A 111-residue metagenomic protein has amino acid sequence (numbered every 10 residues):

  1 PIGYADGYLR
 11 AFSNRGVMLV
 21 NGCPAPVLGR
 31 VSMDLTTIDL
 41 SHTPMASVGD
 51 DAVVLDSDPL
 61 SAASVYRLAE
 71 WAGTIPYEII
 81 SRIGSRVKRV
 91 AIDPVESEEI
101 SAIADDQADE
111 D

Functional and structural regions predicted by a protein language model:
P1-D111: C-terminal accessory subdomain/extension
